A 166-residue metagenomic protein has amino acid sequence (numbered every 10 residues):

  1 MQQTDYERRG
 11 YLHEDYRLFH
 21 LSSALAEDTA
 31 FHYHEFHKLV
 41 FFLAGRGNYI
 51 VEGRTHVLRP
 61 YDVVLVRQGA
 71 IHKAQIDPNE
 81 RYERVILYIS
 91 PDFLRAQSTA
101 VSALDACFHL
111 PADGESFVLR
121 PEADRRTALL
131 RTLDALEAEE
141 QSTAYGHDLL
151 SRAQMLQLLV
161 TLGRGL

Functional and structural regions predicted by a protein language model:
M1-V63, A70, S102-A106, D113-F117: Generic protein-terminus/edge-of-domain signal
Q2-H20, Q75-A138, R164: A hydrophobic/aromatic-rich effector-binding and dimerization subdomain of bacterial HTH-type transcriptional regulators
A44-R46, V63, G69-I71, N79-E80 (+1 more regions): Short, charged/polar surface micro-motifs in flexible loops or helix N-caps
T127, Y145-A153: Short, solvent-exposed positions on alpha-helices
A135-H147, L159-L166: Basic, amphipathic alpha-helical hairpins
R152-V160: Hydrophobic alpha-helical segments that form the core of small-molecule binding pockets and/or dimer interfaces
